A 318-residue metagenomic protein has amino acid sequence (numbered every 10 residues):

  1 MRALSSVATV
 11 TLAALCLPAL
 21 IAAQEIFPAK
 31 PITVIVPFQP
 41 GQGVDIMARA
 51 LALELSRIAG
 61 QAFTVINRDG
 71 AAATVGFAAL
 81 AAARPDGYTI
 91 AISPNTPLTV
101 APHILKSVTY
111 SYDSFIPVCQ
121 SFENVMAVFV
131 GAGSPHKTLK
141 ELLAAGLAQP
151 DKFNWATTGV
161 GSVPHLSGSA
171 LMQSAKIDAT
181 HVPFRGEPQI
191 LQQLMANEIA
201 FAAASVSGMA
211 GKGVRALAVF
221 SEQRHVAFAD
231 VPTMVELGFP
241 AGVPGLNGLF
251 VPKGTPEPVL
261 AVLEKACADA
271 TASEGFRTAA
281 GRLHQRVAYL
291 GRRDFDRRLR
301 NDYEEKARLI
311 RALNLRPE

Functional and structural regions predicted by a protein language model:
M1-S5: Positively charged n-region of N-terminal signal peptides that target proteins for export
V7-A19: Bacterial N-terminal signal peptides
A23-S114, K152, V160, P164 (+4 more regions): N-terminal (or domain-start) structured segment
A29-P31, S174-I177, P258-E318: An extracytoplasmic/periplasmic, membrane-proximal ligand-sensing/linker region
A79-Y88, N95, H103-R185, M234 (+2 more regions): Hinge/capping helix and adjacent helix->loop/strand transition within the periplasmic-binding protein
P188-G242: Anionic-ligand binding region
